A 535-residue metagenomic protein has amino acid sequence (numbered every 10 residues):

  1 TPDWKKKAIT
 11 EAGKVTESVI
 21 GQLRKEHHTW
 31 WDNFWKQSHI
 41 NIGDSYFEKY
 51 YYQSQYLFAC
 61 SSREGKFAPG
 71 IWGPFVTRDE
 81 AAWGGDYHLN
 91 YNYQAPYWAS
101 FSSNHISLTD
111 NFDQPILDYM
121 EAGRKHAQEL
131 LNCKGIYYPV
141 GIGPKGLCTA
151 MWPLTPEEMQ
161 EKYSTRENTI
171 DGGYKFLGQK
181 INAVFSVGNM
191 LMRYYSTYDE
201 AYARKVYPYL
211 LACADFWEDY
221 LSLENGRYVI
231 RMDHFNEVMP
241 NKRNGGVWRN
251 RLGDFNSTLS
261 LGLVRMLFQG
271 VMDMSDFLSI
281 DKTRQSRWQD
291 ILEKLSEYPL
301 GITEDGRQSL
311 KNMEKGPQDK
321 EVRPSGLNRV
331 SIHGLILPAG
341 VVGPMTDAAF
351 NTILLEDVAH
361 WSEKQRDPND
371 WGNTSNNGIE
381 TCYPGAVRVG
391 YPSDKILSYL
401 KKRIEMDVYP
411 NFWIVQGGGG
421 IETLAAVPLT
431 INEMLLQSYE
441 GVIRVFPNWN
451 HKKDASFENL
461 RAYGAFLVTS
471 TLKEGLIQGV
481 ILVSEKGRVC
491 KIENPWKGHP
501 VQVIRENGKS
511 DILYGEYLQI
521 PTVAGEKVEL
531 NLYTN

Functional and structural regions predicted by a protein language model:
T1-D86, I106-D110, I116-Q128, S279 (+1 more regions): Acidic/polar, glycine-enriched structural segments that form the non-catalytic walls/loops of the carbohydrate-binding
S38-D44, E48, F67-W83, N92 (+5 more regions): Primarily short, surface-exposed interaction patches in extracytoplasmic proteins
G43, G84, G173-F176, P240-T258 (+2 more regions): Active-site rim elements
E48-C60, A183-M192, P208, A212-W217: Extended, hydrophobic/aromatic-rich amphipathic alpha-helical segments that build helical scaffolds
F58-F67, W83-Y87, L108, E121-H126 (+4 more regions): Secretory-pathway/luminal and periplasmic proteins that interact with or process carbohydrate-rich
L89-P96, F101-K125, E129-C133, Y137 (+7 more regions): Active-site core of glycosidic bond-cleaving carbohydrate-active enzymes
A212, F216-M274: Acidic/histidine-rich catalytic neighborhood
Y391-N535: Non-catalytic C-terminal accessory modules of carbohydrate-active enzymes
